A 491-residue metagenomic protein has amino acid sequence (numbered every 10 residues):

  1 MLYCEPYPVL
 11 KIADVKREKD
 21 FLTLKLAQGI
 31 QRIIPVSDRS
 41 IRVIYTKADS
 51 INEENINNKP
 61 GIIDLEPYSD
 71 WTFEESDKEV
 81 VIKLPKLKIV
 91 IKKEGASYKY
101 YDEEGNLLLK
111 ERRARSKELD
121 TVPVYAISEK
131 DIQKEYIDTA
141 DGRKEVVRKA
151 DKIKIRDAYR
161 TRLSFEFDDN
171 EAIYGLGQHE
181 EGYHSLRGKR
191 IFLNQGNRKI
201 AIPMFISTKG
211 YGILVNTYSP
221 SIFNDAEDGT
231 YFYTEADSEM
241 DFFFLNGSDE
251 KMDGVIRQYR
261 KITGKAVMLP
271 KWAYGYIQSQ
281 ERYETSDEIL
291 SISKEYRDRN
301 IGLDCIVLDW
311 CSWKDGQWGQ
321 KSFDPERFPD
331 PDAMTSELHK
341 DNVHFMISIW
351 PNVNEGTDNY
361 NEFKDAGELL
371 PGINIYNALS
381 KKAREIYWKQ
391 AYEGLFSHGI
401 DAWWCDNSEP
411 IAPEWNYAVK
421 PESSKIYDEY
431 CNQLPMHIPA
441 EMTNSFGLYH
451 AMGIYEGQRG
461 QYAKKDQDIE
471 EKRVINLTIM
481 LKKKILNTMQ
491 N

Functional and structural regions predicted by a protein language model:
M1-V15, K19, I34-V80, L119-D120: A low-complexity, Ser/Thr/Gly/Pro-enriched, surface-exposed linker/loop concept that marks segments flanking
L2-P8, N106-Y125, T139-N491: Catalytic-domain carbohydrate-binding cleft regions of carbohydrate-active enzymes
E5, K25-G29: Noncatalytic nucleic-acid binding interfaces
D14, I30-R32, D70-T72, K88-V90 (+1 more regions): Short, surface-exposed charged micro-motifs
D20-L26, V43, K78-P85, Y98-Y100 (+4 more regions): Generic recognition of long tandem-repeat/solenoid scaffolds
K25, I34, I44, K83 (+3 more regions): Beta-strand residues in well-ordered beta-sheet regions across diverse protein folds
G29-R32, D38-R42, D49-N52, K88-V90 (+4 more regions): Primarily extracytoplasmic ectodomains and periplasmic/lumenal surface modules that are beta-strand-rich
K83-K110, K117-L119: Hydrophobic or amphipathic alpha-helical targeting/insertion segments
